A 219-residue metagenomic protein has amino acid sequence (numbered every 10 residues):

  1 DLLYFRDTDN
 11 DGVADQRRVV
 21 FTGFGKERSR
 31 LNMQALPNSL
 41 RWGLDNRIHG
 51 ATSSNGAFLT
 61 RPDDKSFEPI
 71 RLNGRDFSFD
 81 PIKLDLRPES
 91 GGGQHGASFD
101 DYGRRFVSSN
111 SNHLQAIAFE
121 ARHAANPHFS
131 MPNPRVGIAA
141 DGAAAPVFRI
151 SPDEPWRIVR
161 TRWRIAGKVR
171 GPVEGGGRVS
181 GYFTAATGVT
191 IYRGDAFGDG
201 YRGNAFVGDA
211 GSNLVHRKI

Functional and structural regions predicted by a protein language model:
D1-I219: Beta-propeller domains with acidic blade repeats across secreted/periplasmic ectodomains and cytosolic WD/CNH propellers
